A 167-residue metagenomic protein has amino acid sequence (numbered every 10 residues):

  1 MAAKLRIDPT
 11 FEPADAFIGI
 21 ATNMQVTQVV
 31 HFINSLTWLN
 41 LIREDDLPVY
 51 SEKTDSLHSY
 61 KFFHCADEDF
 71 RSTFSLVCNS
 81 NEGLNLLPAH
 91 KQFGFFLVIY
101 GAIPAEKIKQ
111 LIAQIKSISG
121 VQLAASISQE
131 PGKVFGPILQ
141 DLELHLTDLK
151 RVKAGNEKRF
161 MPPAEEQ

Functional and structural regions predicted by a protein language model:
M1-A3: Short, Gly/Pro- and small/polar-rich lid/capping loops
I7-V26: Terminal, regulation- and interaction-focused segments at domain boundaries
D8, N23, F32, C65-S72 (+2 more regions): Long, folded non-catalytic interaction modules
T10, D45-D46, Y50, P88-H90 (+1 more regions): Conserved functional micro-motifs across diverse proteins
T22-D45, S80-A89: Aromatic- and glycine-enriched beta-alpha-beta binding-site module
L47-S80, N85: Surface-exposed, low-hydrophobicity interaction/linker segments
F74-P131: Amphipathic protein-protein interaction modules
K107-Q167: Glycine-rich, aromatic-bearing surface loops/beta-hairpins
